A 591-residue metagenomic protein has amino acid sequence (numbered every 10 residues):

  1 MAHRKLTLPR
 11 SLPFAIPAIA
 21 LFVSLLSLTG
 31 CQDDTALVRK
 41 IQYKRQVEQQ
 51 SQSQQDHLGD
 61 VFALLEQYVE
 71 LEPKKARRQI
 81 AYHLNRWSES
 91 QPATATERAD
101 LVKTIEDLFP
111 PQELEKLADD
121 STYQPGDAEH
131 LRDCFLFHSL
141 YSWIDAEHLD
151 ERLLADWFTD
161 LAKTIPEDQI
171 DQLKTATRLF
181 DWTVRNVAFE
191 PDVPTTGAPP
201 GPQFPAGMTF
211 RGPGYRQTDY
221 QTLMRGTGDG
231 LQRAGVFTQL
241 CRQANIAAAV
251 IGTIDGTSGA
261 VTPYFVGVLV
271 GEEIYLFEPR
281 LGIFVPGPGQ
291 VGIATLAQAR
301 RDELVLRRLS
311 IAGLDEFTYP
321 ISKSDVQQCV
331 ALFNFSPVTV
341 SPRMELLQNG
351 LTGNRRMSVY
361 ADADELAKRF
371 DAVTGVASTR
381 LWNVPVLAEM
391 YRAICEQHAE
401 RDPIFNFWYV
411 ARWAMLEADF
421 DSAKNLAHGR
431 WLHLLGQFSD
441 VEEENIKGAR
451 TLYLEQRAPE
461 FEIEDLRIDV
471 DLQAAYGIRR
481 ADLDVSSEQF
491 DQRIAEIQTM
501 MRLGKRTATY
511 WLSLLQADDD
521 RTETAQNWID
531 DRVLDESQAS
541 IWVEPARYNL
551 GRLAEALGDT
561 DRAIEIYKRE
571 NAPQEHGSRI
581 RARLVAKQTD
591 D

Functional and structural regions predicted by a protein language model:
Q32-T35: Bacterial signal peptide processing site
E72-R225, A260-V261, G271, E417 (+1 more regions): Secondary-structure boundary elements
K163-Q169, T175-V187, D192, T209-G214 (+6 more regions): Hydrophobic/aromatic-rich core segments of domains that either
I494-L503, D530-I541, K568-H576: Solenoid-like repeat scaffolds
T507, W511, W542-N549, A556 (+1 more regions): "A position-specific structural signal for the A-helix of alpha-solenoid helical repeats
